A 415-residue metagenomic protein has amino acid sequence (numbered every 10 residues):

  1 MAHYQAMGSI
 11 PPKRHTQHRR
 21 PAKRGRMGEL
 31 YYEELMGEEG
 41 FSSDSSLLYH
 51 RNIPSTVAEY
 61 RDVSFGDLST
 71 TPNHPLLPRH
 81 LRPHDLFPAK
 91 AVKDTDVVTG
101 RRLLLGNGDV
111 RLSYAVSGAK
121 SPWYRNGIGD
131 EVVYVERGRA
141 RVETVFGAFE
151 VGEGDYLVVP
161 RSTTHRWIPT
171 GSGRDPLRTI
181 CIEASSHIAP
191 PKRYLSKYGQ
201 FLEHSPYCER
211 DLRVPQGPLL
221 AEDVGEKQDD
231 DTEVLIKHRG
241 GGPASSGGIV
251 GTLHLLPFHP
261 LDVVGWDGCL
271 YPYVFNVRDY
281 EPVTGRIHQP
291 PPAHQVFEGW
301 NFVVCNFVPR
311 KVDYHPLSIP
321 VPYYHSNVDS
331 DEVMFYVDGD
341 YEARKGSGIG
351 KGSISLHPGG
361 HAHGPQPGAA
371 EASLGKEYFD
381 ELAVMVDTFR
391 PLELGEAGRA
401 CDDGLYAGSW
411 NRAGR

Functional and structural regions predicted by a protein language model:
M1-R415: Jelly-roll (double-stranded beta-helix
